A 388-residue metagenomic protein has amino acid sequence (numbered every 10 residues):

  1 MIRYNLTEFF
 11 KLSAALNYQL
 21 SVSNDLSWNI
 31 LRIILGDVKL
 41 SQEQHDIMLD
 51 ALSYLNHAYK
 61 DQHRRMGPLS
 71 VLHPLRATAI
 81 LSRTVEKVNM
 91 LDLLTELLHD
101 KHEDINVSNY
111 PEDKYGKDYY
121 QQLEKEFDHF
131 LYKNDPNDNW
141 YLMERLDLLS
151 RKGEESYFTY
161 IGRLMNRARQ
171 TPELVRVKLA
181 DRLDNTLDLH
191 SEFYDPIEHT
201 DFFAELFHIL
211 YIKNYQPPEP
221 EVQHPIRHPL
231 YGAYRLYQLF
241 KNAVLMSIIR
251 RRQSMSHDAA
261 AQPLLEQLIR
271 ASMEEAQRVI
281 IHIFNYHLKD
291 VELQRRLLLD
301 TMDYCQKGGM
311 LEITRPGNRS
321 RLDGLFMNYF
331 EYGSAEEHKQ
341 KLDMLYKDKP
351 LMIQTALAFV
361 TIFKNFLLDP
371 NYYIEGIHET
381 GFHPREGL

Functional and structural regions predicted by a protein language model:
I2-L388: Active-site helical microenvironments for divalent-metal-assisted chemistry
